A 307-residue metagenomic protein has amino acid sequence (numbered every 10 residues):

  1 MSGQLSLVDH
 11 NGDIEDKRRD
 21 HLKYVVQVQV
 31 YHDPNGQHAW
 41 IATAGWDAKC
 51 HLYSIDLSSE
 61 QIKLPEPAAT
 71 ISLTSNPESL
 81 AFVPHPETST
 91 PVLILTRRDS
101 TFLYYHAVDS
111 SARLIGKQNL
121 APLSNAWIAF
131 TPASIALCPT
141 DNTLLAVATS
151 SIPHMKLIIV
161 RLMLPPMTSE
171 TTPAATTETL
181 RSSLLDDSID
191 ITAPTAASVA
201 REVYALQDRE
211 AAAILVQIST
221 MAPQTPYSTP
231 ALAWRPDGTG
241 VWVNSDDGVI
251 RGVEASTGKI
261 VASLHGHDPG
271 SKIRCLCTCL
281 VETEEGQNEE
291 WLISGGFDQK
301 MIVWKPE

Functional and structural regions predicted by a protein language model:
M1-S2, A44-D47, T96-D99, A148-P153 (+2 more regions): Conserved strand-to-loop turn within each blade of WD40 beta-propeller repeats
L5-D9, C50-I55, F102-A107, M155-L162 (+2 more regions): WD40-repeat beta-propellers
E15-D16, Q61-A68, R113-I115, K259-S263: A structural motif specific to WD40 beta-propellers
R18-V26, T70-P77, A121-P132, A211-T229 (+1 more regions): WD40/WD-repeat beta-propeller blade N-cap
Q29-A39, S79-T90, F130, A136-T143 (+3 more regions): Loop/turn segments within WD40 beta-propeller blades
S151-I152, A222-A255: Loop/turn-rich, solvent-exposed surfaces of beta-rich toroidal or solenoidal domains
T168-P226, A231: A surface-exposed beta-alpha-beta supersecondary segment
R274-E307: Blade-level signature of beta-propeller repeat domains, shared across WD40, Kelch, NHL, RCC1 and BNR/Asp-box propellers
